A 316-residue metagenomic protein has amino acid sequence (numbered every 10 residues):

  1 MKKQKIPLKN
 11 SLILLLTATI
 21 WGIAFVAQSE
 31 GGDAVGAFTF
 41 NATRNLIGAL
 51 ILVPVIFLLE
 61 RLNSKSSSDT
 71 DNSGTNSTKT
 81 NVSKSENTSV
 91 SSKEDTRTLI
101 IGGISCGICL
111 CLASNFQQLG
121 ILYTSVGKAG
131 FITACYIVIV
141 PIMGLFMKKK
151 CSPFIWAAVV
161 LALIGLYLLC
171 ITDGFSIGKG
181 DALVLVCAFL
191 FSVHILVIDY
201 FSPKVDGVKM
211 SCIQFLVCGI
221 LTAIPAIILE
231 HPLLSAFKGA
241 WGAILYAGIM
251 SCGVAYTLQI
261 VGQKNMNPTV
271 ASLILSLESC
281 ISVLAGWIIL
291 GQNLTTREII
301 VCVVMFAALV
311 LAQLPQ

Functional and structural regions predicted by a protein language model:
K2-Q4, N45, V53, F57-R61 (+3 more regions): C-terminal-most transmembrane helix of multi-pass membrane proteins
I6-S11, A34-F38, A42, E94-L99 (+4 more regions): Juxtamembrane helix-entry segments on the extracytoplasmic side of multipass membrane proteins
L15-I23, A27, V55, I101-Y123 (+5 more regions): Hydrophobic alpha-helical transmembrane segments of multi-pass membrane transport proteins, especially secondary
G31, F40, R44, G120 (+8 more regions): Hydrophobic/aromatic residues within transmembrane alpha-helices of multi-pass small-molecule transporters
F38, L52, I139-P141, S176-E230 (+1 more regions): Transmembrane alpha-helical segments that form core, pore/gating elements of small-molecule transporters/exporters
T39-L50, Q118-K149, C187, P268-W287: Specific alpha-helical transmembrane segments that line the substrate/conduction pathway and gating interfaces
L52, C151-I171, F191, T222 (+2 more regions): Hydrophobic transmembrane alpha-helices of multi-pass small-molecule transport proteins
L99-I104, C151-A162, D181-V184, V205-F215: Cytoplasmic-side transmembrane-helix entry/capping segments in multi-pass membrane proteins
